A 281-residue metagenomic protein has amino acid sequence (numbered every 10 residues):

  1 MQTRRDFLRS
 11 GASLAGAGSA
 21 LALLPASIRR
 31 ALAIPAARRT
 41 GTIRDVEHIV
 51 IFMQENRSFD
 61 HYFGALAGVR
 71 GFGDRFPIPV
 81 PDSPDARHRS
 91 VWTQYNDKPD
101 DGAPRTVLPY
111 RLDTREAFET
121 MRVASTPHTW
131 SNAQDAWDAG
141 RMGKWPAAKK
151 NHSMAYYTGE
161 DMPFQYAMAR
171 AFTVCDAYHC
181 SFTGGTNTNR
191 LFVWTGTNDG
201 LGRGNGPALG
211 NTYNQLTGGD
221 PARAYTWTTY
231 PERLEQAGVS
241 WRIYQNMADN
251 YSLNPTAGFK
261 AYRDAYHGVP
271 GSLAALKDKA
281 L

Functional and structural regions predicted by a protein language model:
Q2-L281: N-terminal pro-sequences and low-complexity stem/linker regions of secreted or lumenal proteins
